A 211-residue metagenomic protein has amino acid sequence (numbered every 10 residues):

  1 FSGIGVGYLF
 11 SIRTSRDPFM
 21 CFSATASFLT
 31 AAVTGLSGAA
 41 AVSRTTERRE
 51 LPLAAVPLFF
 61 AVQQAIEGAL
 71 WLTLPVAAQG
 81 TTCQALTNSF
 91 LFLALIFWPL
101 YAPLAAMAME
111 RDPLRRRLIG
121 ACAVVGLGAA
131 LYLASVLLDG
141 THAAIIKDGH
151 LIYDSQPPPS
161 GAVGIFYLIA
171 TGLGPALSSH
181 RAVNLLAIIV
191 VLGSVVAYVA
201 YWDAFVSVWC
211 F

Functional and structural regions predicted by a protein language model:
S15-T34: Hydrophobic transmembrane alpha-helical segments in integral membrane proteins
F28-S37, A94-M107, V163-P175: Hydrophobic cores of alpha-helical transmembrane segments in multi-pass inner/ER membrane proteins, independent
L36-A41, D139, D154-I188: Alpha-helical transmembrane segments in multipass membrane proteins, preferentially the mid-helix core
G38-V42, G68-C122: Internal transmembrane alpha-helix with an interfacial aromatic "cap," most often the third helix
R49-Q63: Loop-to-helix transition at the N-terminal end of transmembrane alpha-helices
A55-F59, L185-V195: Central hydrophobic cores of alpha-helical transmembrane segments in multi-pass integral membrane proteins
A105-A170: Membrane-proximal helix-loop-helix units in multi-pass membrane proteins
F205-F211: Loop-to-transmembrane alpha-helix initiation sites
